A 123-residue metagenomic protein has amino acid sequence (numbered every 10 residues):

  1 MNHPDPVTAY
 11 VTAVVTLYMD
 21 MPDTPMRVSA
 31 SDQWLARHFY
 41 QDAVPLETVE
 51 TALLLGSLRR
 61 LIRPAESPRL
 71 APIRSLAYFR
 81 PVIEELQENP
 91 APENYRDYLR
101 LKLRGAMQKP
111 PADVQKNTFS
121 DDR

Functional and structural regions predicted by a protein language model:
N2-R123: Intrinsically disordered, low-complexity, basic-enriched segments
